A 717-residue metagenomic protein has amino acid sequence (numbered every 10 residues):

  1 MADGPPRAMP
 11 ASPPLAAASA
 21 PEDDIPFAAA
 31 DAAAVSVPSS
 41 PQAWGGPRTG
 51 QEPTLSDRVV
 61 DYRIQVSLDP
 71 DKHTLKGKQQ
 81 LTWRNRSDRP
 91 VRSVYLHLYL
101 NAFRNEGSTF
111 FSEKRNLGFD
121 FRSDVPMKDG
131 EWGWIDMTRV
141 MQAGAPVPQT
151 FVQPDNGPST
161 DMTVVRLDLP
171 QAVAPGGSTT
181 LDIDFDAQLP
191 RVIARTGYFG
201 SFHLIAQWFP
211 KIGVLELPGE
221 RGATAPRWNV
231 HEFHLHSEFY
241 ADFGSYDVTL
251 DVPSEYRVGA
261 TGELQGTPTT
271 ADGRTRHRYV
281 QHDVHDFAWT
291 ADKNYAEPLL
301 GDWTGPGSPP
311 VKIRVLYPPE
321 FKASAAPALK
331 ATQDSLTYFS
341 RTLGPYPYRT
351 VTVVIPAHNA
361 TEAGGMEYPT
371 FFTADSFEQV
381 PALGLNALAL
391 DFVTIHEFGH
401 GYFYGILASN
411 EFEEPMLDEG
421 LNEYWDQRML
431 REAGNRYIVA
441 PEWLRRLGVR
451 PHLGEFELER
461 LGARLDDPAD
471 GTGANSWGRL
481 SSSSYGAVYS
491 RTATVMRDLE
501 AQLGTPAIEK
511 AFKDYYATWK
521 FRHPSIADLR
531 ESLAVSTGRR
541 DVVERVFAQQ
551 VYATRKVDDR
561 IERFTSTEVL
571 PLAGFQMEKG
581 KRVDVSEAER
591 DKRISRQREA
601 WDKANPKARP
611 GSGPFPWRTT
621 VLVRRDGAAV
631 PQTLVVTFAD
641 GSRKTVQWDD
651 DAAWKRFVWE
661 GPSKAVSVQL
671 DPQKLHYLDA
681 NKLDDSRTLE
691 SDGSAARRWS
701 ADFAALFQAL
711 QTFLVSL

Functional and structural regions predicted by a protein language model:
M1-K76, H236, V585-E587: N-terminal, polar/Ser/Thr-rich
A8-A11, A16, V59, L98 (+4 more regions): Hydrophobic alpha-helical and helix-loop surface patches within well-folded domains that function as non-catalytic
Q51-P53, I64-S67, D155, D168-V173 (+4 more regions): Beta-strand-rich interaction surfaces with strong enrichment in secreted/lumenal proteins
S67, D71, A517-L717: Beta/coil-rich, acidic/histidine-enriched accessory regions frequently appended to metallopeptidases
T74-A102, E106-S108, L117-R122: Ligand-binding face of N-terminal immunoglobulin V-set domains in extracellular IgSF glycoproteins
L75-N85, I183, V248, W617-R625: Short, well-ordered beta-strand segments enriched in hydrophobic/aromatic residues
L100-F110, Y256-G259, S642-R643: Short aromatic-acidic-glycine turn motif
L117-A145, D155, T163, D168 (+2 more regions): Extended, low-hydrophobicity, Ser/Thr/Pro/Gly-biased non-transmembrane segments
